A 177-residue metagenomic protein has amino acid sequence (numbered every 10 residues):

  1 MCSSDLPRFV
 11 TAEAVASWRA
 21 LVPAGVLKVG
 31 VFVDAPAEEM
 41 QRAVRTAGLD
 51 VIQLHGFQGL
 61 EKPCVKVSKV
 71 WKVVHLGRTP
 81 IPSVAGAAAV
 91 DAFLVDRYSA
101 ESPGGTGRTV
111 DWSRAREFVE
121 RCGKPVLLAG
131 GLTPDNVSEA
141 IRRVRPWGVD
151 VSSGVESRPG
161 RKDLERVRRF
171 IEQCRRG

Functional and structural regions predicted by a protein language model:
L6-P7, A35-P36, R158: Glycine-/small-residue-rich active-site loops that bind phosphorylated ligands and cofactors
V10-S68, K72-V74, G86: Glycine/small-residue-rich loop that forms an oxyanion/phosphate-binding "nest" at active or ligand-binding sites
A20-L21, F57-G177: Short loop-to-alpha-helix "cap/lid" segments that border enzyme active sites across diverse enzyme classes
